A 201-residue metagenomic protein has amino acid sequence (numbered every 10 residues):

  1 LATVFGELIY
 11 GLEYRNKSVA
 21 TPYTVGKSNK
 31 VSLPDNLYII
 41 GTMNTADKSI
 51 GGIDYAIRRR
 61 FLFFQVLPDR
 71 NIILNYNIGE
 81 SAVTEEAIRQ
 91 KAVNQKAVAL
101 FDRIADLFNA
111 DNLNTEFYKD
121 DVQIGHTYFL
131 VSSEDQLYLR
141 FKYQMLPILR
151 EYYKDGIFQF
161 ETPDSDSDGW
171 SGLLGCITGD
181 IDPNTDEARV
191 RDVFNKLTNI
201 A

Functional and structural regions predicted by a protein language model:
L1-A201: C-terminal regulatory/interaction module of P-loop NTP-utilizing enzymes
